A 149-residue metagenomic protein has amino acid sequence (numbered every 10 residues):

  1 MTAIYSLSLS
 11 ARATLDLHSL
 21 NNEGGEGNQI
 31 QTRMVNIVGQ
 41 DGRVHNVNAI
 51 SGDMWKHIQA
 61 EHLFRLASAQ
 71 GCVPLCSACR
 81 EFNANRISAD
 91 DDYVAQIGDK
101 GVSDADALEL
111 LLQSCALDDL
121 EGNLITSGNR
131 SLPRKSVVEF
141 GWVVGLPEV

Functional and structural regions predicted by a protein language model:
M1-V149: RNA-binding basic/glycine-rich loop and surface signature characteristic of RAMP-family CRISPR effectors
